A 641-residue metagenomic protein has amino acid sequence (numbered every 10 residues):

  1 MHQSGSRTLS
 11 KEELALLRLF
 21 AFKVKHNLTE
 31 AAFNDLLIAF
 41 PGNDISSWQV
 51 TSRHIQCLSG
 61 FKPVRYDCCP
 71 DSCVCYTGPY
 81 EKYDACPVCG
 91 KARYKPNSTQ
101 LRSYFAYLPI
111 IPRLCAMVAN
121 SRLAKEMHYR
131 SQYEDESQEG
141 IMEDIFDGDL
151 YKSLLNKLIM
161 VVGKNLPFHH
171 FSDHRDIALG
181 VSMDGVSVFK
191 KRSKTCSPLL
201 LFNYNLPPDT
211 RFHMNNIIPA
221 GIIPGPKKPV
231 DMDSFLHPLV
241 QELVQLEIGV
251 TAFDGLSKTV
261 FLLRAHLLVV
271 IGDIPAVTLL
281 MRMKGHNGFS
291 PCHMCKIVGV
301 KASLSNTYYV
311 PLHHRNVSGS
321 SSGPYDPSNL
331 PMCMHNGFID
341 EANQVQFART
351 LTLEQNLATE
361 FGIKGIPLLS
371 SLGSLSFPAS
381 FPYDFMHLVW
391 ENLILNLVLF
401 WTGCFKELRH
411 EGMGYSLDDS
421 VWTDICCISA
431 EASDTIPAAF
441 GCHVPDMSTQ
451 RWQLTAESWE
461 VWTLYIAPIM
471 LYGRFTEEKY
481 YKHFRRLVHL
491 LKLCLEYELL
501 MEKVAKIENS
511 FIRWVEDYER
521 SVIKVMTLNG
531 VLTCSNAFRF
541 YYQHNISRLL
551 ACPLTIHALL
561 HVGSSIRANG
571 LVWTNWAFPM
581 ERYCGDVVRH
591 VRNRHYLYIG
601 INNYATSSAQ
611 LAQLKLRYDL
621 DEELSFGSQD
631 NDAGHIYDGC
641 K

Functional and structural regions predicted by a protein language model:
M1-Y66, C75-T77: N-terminal alpha-helical interaction blocks
P63-Y66, P70-S72, Y83, F289: Residues immediately within or flanking Cys/His clusters that coordinate Zn2+ in small zinc-binding modules
C68-D71, V88, M294: Short, cysteine/histidine-rich loop/knuckle motifs that typically chelate Zn2+
C73-T77, R93, K296-G299, C584: Cys/His-rich microdomains that often coordinate metals
K82, K91-N156, L236, V244-A456 (+2 more regions): Domain-level detector for long, ordered catalytic/regulatory cores in large eukaryotic signaling and trafficking
N156-K157, V161, N165-L166, F171-G225 (+3 more regions): Acidic, metal-ligating active-site segments
Y204-T251, S303, L495, D619: Compact, glycine/acidic-enriched structural inserts
K296-I297, L395, G403-K641: Terminal interaction-prone segments of large eukaryotic proteins
